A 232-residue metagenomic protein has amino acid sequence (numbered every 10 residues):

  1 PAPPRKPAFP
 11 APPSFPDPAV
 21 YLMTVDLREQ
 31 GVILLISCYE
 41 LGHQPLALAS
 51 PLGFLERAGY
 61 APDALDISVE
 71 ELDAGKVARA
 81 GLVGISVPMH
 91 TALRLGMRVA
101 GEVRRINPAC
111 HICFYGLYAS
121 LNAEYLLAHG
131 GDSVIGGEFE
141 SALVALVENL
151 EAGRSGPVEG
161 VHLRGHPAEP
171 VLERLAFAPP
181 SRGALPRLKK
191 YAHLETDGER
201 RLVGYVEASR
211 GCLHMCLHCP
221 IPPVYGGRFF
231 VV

Functional and structural regions predicted by a protein language model:
A2-P10: Extreme N-terminal basic, low-complexity initiation segments that serve as generic localization/processing leaders
V25-E29, K76-A78: Glycine-rich phosphate/diphosphate-binding loops that line cofactor/substrate pockets in enzymes
L27-V32, E199-L202: A short, charged/proline- and glycine-enriched loop that marks the coil->beta-strand transition at the N-terminal
G31-E40: Nucleotide-activated donor-dependent transferases that construct or modify glycoconjugates
E40, A47, P51-F177: Glycine-rich beta-alpha loop elements in corrinoid/cobalamin-binding modules across cobalamin-dependent enzymes
L41-Q44, L48, A92, G198 (+2 more regions): Aromatic-acidic/polar surface patches that form glycan- and anion
R182-V232: Radical SAM [4Fe-4S] cluster-binding motif and immediate context
